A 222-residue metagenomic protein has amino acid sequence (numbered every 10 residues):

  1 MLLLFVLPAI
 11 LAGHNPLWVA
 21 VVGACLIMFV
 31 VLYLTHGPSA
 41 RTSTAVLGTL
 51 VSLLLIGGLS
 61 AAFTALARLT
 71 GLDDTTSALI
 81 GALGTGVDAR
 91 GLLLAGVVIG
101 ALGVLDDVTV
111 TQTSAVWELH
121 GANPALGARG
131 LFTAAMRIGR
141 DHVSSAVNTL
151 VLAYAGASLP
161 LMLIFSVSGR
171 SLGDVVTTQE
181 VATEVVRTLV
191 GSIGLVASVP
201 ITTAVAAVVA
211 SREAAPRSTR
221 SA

Functional and structural regions predicted by a protein language model:
M1-I80, V87-G100: Transmembrane alpha-helical segments that form the functional core of multipass membrane systems
L3, G57, A61, A65 (+7 more regions): Transmembrane alpha-helical segments of multi-pass membrane transport proteins and ion-pumping complexes
I27, L94-V98, A128, F132 (+4 more regions): Alpha-helical membrane-protein architecture signal
Y33-G37, A115-N123: Helix-loop junctions at the membrane interface of multi-pass solute transporters
G48-L53, A82-I99, S145, T149 (+2 more regions): Pore-lining and gate-forming transmembrane alpha-helices of multi-pass membrane transport proteins
G103-L119: Short helical (or helix-break) motifs at transmembrane helix termini and adjacent helical loops in multi-pass membrane
E118-I164, S168-G169: Helical hairpin unit composed of two closely spaced alpha helices linked by a short loop
A155, L161-A222: Hydrophobic alpha-helical transmembrane segments of membrane transport and translocation systems, primarily multi-pass
